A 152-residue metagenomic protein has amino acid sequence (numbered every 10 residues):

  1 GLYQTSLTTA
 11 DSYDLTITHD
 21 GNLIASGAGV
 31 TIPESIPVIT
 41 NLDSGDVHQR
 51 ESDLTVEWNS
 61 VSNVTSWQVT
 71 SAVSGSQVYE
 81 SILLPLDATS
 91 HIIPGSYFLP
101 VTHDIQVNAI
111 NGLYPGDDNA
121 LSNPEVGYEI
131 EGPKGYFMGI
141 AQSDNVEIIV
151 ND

Functional and structural regions predicted by a protein language model:
G1, E80, L84-P94: Short S/T/G- and acidic-enriched coil/turn segments that sit immediately N-terminal to beta-strands in beta-sandwich
Q4-D11, G95-T102: Surface-exposed, short loops/turns at beta-strand junctions within beta-sandwich domains
N22-P33, P115-P133: Edge beta-strands of extracellular beta-sandwich domains
S35-S44: Proline-enriched interdomain boundary motifs that mark the N-terminal boundary and often initiate the first structured
G45-E51: Short, solvent-exposed loop/linker segments at the N-terminal edge of repeated beta-sheet extracellular domains
S52-N63: Conserved aromatic anchor
V61-G75, T102-D104: Solvent-exposed loop/turn segments flanking beta-strands in beta-repeat/beta-sandwich domains
Y97-L121: Beta-strand-rich modules
